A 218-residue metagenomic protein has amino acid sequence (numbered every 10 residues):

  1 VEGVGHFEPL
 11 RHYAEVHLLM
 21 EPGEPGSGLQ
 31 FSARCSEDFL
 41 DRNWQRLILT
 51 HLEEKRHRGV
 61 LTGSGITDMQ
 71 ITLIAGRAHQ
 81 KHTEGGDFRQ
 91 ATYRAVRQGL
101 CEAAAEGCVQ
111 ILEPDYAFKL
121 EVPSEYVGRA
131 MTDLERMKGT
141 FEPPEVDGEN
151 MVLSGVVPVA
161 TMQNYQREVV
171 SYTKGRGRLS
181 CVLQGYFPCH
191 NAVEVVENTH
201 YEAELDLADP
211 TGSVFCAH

Functional and structural regions predicted by a protein language model:
V1-H218: Accessory interaction regions appended to the cores of large information-processing enzymes
